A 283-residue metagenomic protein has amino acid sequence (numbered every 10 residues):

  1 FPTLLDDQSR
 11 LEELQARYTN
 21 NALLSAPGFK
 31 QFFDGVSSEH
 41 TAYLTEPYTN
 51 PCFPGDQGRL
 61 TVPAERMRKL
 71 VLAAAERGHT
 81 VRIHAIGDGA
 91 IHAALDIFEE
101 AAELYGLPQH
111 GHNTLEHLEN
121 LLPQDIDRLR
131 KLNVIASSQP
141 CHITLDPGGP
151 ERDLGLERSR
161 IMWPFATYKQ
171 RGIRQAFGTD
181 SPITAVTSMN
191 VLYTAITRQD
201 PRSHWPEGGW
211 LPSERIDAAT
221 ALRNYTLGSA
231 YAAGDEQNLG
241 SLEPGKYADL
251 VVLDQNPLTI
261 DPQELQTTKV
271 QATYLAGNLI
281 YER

Functional and structural regions predicted by a protein language model:
F1, F29, N113-E119: Extended hydrophobic secondary-structure segments that form protein cores and membrane-embedded regions
F1-D88, H92, R128-I135, P140-C141 (+1 more regions): Metal-coordinating catalytic core of metallo-dependent amide/deamination hydrolases
D7-L14, T114-H117, L122: Flexible, glycine/threonine-enriched loop-and-boundary segments that flank and lead into catalytic domains of large
V62-M67, H117, L121, R160: Secondary-structure capping and boundary motifs in well-ordered enzyme cores
L72-R82, G89-N113, P123-D127, K131-T259 (+2 more regions): His/Asp/Glu-enriched, well-ordered alpha-helical/loop segment that forms or immediately abuts the divalent-metal
